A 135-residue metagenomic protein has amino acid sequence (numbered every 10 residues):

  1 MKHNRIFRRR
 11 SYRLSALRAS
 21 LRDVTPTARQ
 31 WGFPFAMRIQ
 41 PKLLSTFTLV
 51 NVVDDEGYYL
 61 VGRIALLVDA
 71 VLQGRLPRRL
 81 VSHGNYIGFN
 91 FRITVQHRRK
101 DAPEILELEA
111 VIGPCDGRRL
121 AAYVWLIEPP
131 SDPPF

Functional and structural regions predicted by a protein language model:
M1, P134-F135: Intrinsically disordered, low-complexity and often Lys/Arg-enriched segments
M1-R63: N-terminal "domain-start" segment
N51-P134: Functional cores of ribonucleases/endoribonucleases
